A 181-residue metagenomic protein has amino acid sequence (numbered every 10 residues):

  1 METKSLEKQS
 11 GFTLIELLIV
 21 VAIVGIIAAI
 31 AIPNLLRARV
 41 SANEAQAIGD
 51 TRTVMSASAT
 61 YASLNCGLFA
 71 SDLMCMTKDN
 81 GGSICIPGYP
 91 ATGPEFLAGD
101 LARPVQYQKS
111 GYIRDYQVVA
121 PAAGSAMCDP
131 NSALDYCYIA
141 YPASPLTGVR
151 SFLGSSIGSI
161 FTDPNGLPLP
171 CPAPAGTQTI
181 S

Functional and structural regions predicted by a protein language model:
M1-F12: N-terminal leader/signal peptides at the extreme start of proteins
L18-N34: Alpha-helical hydrophobic helix detector
V21, I48, M55: Conserved catalytic core of two-component sensor histidine kinases
N34-T51: Aliphatic-rich helix starts adjacent to a transmembrane/signal segment
S56-V149, G154-S159, P164, T179-S181: Extracellular/periplasmic head regions of type IV pilus-like filament subunits
L169-S181: Short, low-complexity, Pro/Ser/Thr/Gly-rich segments in the mature regions of secreted, periplasmic
